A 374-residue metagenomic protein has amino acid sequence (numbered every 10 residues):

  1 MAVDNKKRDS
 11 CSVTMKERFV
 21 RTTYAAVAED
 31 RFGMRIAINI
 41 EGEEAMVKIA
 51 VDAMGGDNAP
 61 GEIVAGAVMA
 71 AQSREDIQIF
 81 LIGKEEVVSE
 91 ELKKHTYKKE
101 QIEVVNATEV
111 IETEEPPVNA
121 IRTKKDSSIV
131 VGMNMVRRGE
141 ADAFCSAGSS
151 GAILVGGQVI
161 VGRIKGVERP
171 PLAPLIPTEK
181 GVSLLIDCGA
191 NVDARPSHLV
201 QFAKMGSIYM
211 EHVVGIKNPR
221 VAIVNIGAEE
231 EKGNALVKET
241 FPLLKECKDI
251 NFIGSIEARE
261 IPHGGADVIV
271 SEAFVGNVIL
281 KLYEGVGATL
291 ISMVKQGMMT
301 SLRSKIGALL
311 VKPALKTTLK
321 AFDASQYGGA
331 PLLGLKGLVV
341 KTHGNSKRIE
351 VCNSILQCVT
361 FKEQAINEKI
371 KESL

Functional and structural regions predicted by a protein language model:
E29-A45: Short, Lys/Arg-enriched N-terminal segments with co-localized hydrophobic residues within the first ~10-30 amino acids
A45-S89: N-terminal phosphate-binding or glycine-rich loops at protein starts, especially the Walker A/P-loop of NTPases
V51-G61, A190-V200, K341-S346: Short, glycine-rich nucleotide/cofactor-binding loops
A59-I63, D126-G139, A143-G157, I164 (+7 more regions): Short glycine/serine/threonine-rich phosphate/pyrophosphate-binding segments that cradle anionic phosphate groups
G61, Q78-F80, E86, V192-A258 (+2 more regions): Glycine-rich phosphate/diphosphate-binding loop of Rossmann-like nucleotide-binding domains
Y97-A141: Phosphate/nucleotide-donor binding subsite
Q158-P171, L175-L185, G265-I269, A273-L374: Glycine-rich phosphate/nucleotide-binding loop
